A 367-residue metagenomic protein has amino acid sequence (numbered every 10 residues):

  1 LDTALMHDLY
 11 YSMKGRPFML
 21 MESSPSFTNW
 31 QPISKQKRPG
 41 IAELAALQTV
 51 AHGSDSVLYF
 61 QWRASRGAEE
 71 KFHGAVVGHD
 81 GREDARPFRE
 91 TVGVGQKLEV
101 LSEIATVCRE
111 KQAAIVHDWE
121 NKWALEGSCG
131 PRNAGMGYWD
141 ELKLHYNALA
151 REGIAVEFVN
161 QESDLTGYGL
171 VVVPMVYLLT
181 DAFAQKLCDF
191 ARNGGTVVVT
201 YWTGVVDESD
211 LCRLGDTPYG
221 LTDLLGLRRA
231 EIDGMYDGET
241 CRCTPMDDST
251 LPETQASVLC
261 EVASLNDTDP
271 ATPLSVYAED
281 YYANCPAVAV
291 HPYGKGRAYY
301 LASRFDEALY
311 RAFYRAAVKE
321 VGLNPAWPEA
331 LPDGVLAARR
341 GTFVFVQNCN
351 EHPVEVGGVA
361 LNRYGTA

Functional and structural regions predicted by a protein language model:
L1-A367: Carbohydrate-binding surfaces of carbohydrate-active enzymes
